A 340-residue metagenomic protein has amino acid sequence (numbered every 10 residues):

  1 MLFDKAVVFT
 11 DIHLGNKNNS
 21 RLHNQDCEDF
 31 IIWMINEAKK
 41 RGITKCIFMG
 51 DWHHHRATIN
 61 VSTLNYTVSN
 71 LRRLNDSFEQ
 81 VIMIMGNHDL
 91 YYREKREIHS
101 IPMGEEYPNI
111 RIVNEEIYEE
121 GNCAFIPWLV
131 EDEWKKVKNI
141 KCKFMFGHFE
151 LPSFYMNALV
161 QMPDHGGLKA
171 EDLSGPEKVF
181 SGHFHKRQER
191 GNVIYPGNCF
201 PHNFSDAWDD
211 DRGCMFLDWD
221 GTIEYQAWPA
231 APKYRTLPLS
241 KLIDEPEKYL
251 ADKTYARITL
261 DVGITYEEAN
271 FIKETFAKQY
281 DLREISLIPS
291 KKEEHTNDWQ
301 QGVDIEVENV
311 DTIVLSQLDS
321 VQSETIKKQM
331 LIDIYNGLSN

Functional and structural regions predicted by a protein language model:
F3-K5, I12, N16-I117, D172-P176: Core catalytic region of metal-dependent phosphoesterases/phosphodiesterases, especially metallo-beta-lactamase-like
V7, I47, I82, V113 (+4 more regions): Hydrophobic/aromatic beta-strand patches that form the interior of the parallel beta-sheet core in alpha/beta enzyme
D11, I31, C46, D51 (+8 more regions): Divalent metal-coordination and catalytic microenvironments
H13-K17, H54-A57, I84-K95, V130-E133 (+3 more regions): Active-site environment of divalent metal-dependent phosphoester hydrolases
T67, M85-E171, C199: Conserved catalytic scaffold of divalent metal-dependent phosphoesterases
L74-S77, K138-K141, A170-G175, Y249-A251: Short, conserved loop/helix-junction motifs that constitute active-site signature segments in enzyme catalytic cores
A158-I223: Conserved beta-sheet core of the metallophosphoesterase superfamily
D218-N340: Accessory, non-catalytic peripheral segments of nucleic-acid enzymes
